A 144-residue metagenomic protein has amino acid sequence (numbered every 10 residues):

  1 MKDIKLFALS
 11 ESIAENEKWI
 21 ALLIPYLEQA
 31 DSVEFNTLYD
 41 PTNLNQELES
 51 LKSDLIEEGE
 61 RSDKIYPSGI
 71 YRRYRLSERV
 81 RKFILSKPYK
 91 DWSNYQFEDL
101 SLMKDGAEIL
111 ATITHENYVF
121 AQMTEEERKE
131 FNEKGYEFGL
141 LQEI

Functional and structural regions predicted by a protein language model:
M1-I144: Structured alpha/beta or helical-core interaction and ligand-binding surfaces enriched in interleaved
